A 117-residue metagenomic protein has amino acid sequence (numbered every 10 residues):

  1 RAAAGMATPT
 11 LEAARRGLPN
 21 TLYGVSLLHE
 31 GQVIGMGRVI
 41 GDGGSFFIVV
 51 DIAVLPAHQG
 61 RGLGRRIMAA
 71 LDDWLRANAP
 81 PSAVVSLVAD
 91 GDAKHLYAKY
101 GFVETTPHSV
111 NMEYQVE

Functional and structural regions predicted by a protein language model:
R1-L11: Short amphipathic alpha-helix that is part of the acyltransferase structural core
R15-S26, P81-A83: A short helix-loop-beta-strand connector motif used in the catalytic cores of GNAT acetyltransferases and, in some
L22-G37: Conserved beta-hairpin
S45-P56: Conserved acetyl-CoA binding element of GNAT-fold acetyltransferases
H58, G62-A70: Conserved acetyl-CoA pyrophosphate-binding loop and the N-cap/start of the following alpha-helix in GNAT-like
M68, L75-A89: Conserved GNAT acetyl-CoA-binding A-motif
S82, S86-V88, A98, V103-E117: Conserved catalytic-core motifs of GNAT/GCN5-like acyltransferases
